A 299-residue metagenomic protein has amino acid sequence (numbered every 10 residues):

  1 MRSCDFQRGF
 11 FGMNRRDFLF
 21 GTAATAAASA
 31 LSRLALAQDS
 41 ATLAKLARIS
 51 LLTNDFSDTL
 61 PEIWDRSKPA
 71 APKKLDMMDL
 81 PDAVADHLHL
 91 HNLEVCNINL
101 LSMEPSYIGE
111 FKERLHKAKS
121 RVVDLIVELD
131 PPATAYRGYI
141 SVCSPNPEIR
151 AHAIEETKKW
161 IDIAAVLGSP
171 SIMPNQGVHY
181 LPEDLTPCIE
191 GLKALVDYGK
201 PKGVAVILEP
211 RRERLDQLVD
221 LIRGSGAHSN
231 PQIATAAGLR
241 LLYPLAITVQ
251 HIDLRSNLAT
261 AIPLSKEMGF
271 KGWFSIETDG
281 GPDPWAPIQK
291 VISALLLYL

Functional and structural regions predicted by a protein language model:
F6-K159, A165-S169, K200, S256 (+1 more regions): N-terminal pre-domain/capping segments
L46-S50, N92, R121-D124, P170-M173 (+4 more regions): Structural preference for beta-strand elements that scaffold enzyme active sites
N54-F56, C96-I98, V127-D130, G177-H179 (+4 more regions): Active-site beta-loop-alpha junctions enriched in small/polar residues
I63, N92-L93, L185-E267: Acidic/histidine-rich catalytic cores of soluble enzymes
S106-R121, P182-L192, V219-I222: Short, electropositive alpha-helical surface patch
W160-E183, K202, R211: Active-site groove signature of glycoside hydrolases
R240, N257-Y298: Ligand-binding grooves and catalytic loops that recognize ribose/phosphate and carbohydrate rings, and esterified lipid
